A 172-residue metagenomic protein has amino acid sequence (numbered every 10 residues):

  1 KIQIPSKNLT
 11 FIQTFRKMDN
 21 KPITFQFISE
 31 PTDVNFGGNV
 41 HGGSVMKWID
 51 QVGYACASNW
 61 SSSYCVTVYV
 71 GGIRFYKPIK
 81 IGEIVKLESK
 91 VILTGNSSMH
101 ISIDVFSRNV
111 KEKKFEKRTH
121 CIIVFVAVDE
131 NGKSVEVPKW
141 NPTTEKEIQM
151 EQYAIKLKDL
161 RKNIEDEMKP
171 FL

Functional and structural regions predicted by a protein language model:
K17-T24, K80-I81, I92-L172: HotDog/MaoC-like acyl-thioester-processing domains
N20, Q51-L93, S98-H100, E116-C121: Hydrophobic beta-strand-centered segment that forms part of the acyl-chain substrate-binding groove
T32, F36, E130-N131: Short, ordered coil/turn segments that flank beta-strands lining enzyme active or ligand-binding pockets
V34-M46: A conserved, well-ordered hydrophobic junction motif at loop->secondary-structure transitions
